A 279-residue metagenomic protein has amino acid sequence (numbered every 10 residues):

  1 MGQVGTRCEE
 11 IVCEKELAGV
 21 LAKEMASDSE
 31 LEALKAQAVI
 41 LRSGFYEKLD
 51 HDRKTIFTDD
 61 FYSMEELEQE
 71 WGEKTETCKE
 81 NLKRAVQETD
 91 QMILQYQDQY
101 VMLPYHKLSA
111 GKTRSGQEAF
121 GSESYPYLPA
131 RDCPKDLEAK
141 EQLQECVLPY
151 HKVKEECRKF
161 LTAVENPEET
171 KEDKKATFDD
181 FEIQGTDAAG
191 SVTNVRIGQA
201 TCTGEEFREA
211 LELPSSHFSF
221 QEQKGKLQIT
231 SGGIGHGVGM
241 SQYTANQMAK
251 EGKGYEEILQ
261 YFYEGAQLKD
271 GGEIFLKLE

Functional and structural regions predicted by a protein language model:
M1-E279: Conserved, single-site charged/polar hotspot
